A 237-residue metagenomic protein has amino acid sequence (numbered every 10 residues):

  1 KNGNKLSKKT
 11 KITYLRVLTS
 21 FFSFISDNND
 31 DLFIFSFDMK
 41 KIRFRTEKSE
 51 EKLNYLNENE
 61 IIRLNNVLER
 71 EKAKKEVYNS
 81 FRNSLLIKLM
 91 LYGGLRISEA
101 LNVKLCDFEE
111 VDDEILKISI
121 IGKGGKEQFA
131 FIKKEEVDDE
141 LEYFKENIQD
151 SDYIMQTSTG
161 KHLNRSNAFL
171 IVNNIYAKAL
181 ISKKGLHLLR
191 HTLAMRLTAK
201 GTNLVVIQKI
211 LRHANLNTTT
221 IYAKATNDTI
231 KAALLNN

Functional and structural regions predicted by a protein language model:
K1-E51, V67-A73: N-terminal core-binding DNA-recognition domain of tyrosine recombinases/integrases
L18, L86-I87, G94, S98-V103 (+1 more regions): Alpha-helix N-cap/helix-start motif at helix boundaries, enriched for small hydrophobics
E47-N66, G124-E135, I148-D152: DNA breakage-rejoining catalytic core of tyrosine-based enzymes
R63-G93, I97: Basic, Lys/Arg- and aromatic-enriched nucleic-acid-binding interface segment
A73-E76, F169-K209: Short, basic (Lys/Arg/His-rich) helix/loop patches that form interaction surfaces in the mid-to-C-terminal regions
S98, N102-E140: Conserved tyrosine-mediated DNA breakage-rejoining catalytic core shared by Y-recombinases
I120-G124, L211, L216-N236: Catalytic-site neighborhood detector that most strongly recognizes the C-terminal catalytic loop/helix of tyrosine
K133-I181: Active-site/catalytic core of tyrosine-dependent DNA strand-transfer enzymes
